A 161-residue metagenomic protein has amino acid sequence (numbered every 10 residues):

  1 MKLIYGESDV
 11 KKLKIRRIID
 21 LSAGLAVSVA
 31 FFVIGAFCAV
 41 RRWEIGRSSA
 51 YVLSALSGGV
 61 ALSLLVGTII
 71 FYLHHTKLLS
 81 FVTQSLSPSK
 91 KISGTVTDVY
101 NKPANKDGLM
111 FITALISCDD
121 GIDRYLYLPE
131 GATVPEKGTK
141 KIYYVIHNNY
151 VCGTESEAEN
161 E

Functional and structural regions predicted by a protein language model:
M1-Y5: Short, charged cytosolic
E7-T83: Alpha-helical transmembrane spans
Q84-N105: Structural detector for short beta-strands of small beta-barrel domains
S89, L109-F111, T139: A general secondary-structure signal for short beta-strands and their flanking turns/coil in non-transmembrane regions
K91-S93, D123-Y125, K141: Well-ordered beta-strand positions in beta-sheet-rich domains
K102-S117: Short aromatic-glycine-enriched beta-strand elements
S117-D123: Glycine-centered tight beta-turn/hairpin loop motif at sheet-sheet or coil-to-beta transitions
L126-E161: A membrane-cytosol interface segment of integral membrane proteins
